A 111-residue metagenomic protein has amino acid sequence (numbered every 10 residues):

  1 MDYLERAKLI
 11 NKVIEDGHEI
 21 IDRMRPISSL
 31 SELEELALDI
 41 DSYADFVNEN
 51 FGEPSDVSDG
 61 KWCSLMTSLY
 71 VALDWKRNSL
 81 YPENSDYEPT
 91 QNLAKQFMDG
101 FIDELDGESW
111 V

Functional and structural regions predicted by a protein language model:
M1-A37, D41: Short terminal alpha-helical segments
M1-L4, K8, P54, D103-V111: Short intrinsically disordered terminal tails
Y3-I10, I14, D56-D59, C63 (+2 more regions): Alpha-solenoid helical-repeat scaffolds
G17-I20, Y43-A44, L73, M98: Amphipathic alpha-helical coiled-coil/heptad-repeat segments
E19-L33, F51-V57, N78-E88, W110: Charged, low-complexity interaction regions
R23, F46-N50, E104: Amphipathic, soluble alpha-helical interaction motifs
C63-V111: Amphipathic alpha-helical binding modules
